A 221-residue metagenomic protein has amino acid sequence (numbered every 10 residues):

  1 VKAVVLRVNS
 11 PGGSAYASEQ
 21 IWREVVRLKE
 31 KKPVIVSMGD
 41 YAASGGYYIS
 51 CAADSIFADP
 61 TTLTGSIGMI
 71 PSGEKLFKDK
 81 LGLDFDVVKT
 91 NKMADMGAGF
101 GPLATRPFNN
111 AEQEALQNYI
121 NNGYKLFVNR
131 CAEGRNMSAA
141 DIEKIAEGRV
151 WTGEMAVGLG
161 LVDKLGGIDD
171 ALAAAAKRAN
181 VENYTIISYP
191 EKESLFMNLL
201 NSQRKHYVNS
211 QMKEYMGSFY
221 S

Functional and structural regions predicted by a protein language model:
V1-P33, Y41-Y47, C51-G134, Y184-S221: Small-residue-centered hinge/linker elements
A3, D54-S55, N118, M155 (+1 more regions): Well-ordered beta-strand positions
P11, G148-V150, A171-L172: Active/binding-pocket-proximal capping segment
E30-I35, N136-K144: A local structural motif
S37-A43, I145-R149: Glycine-rich beta-to-alpha transition loops that act as phosphate-gripper elements at the mouths of alpha/beta enzyme
S138-G166: Amphipathic alpha-helical substructures
A179-N183: Short, positively biased Gly/Pro-containing turn/loop motifs at secondary-structure boundaries
